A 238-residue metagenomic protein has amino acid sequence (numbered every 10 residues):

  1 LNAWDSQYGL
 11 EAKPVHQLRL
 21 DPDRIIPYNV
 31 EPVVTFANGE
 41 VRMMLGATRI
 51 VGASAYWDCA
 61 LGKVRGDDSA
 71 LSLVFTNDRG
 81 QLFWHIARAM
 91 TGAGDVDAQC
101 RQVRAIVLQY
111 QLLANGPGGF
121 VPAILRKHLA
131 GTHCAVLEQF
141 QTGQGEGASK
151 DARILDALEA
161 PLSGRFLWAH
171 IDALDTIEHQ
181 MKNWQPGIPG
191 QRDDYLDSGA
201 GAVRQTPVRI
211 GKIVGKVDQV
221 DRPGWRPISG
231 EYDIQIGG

Functional and structural regions predicted by a protein language model:
L1-C59: ATPase catalytic-site recognition across NTP-hydrolyzing enzymes
N2-A12, L18-R24, H170-L174, D193-A200 (+1 more regions): Short coil/turn segments at secondary-structure boundaries
A3-S6, H85, L108-Q111, G211-K212: Acidic/polar loop patches that form or flank catalytic/metal-binding clefts of enzymes that bind anionic ligands
E11-V15, S72, N77-I188, D233-G238: Mg2+-dependent endonuclease catalytic cores in nucleic-acid-processing enzymes, primarily RNase H-like
Q17-L20, E40, V203-G238: Acidic two-metal-ion nuclease catalytic site recognized across multiple nuclease folds, prominently DnaQ/RNase D-T
F36, N77, I228: Acidic surface patches and DE-rich sequence motifs
M44-T76, S198: Gly/Thr-rich phosphate-binding beta-strand-loop-beta motif of the actin/hexokinase/Hsp70
K182-D218: Acidic, Mg2+-coordinating catalytic module of metal-dependent nucleases/exonucleases that use a two-metal-ion mechanism
